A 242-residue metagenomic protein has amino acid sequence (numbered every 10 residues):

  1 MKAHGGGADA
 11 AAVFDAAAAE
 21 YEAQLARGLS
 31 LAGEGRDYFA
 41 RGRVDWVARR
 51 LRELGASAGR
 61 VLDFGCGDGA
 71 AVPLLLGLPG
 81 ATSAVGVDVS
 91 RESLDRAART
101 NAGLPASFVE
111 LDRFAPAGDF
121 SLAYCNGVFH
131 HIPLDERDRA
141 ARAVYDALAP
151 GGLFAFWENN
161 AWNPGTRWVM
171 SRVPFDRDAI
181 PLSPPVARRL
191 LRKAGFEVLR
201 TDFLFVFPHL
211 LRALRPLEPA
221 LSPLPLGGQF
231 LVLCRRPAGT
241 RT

Functional and structural regions predicted by a protein language model:
M1-G28: N-terminal, positively charged/glycine-rich alpha-helical extensions of SAM-dependent methyltransferases
Y38-S57, L74: Conserved alpha-helix/loop element of class I SAM-dependent methyltransferases that forms part of the SAM/SAH-binding
D68-F114: Class I SAM-dependent methyltransferase SAM/SAH-binding core
Y124: A conserved beta-strand element that flanks and buttresses the S-adenosyl-L-methionine
D138-P150: A short glycine-rich, Lys/Arg-flanked "PGG" loop and its adjoining helix->strand segment in the class I
G151-E158: Conserved beta-strand signature within the Rossmann-like core of class I S-adenosyl-L-methionine
N160-R177: Short, glycine-/aromatic-enriched active-site segment of Class I SAM-dependent methyltransferases
I180-G195, T201: Short alpha-helix
